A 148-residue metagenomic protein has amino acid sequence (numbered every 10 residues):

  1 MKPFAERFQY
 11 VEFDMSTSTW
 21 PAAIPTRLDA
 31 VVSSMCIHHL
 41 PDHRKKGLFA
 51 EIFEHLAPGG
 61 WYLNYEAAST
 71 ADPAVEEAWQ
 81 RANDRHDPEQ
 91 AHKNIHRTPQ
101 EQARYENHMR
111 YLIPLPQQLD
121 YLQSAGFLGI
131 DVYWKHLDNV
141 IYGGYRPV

Functional and structural regions predicted by a protein language model:
P3-T17: Conserved SAM-binding strand-loop segment of SAM-dependent methyltransferases
P21-V31: A short acidic, Gly/Pro-enriched loop at the edge of an enzyme's catalytic core that lines a small-molecule cofactor
V31-V32, L122: Hydrophobic beta-strand segment of the Class I
V32-S33, L63: A conserved beta-strand element that flanks and buttresses the S-adenosyl-L-methionine
H38-L40: A short His-aromatic
K46-P58: A short glycine-rich, Lys/Arg-flanked "PGG" loop and its adjoining helix->strand segment in the class I
Y65-A125: C-terminal alpha-helical "lid/dimerization" subdomain adjacent to the S-adenosyl-L-methionine
Y121-V148: Core SAM-dependent methyltransferase catalytic element
